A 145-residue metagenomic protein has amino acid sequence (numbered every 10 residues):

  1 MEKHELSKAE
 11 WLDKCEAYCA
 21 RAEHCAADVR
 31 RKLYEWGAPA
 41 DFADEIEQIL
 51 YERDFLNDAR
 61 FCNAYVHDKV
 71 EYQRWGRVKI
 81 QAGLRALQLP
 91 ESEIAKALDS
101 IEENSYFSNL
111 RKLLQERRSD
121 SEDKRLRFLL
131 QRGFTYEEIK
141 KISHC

Functional and structural regions predicted by a protein language model:
M1-C145: An alpha-helical, amphipathic repeat domain used for nucleic-acid recognition, typified by the mTERF helical solenoid
